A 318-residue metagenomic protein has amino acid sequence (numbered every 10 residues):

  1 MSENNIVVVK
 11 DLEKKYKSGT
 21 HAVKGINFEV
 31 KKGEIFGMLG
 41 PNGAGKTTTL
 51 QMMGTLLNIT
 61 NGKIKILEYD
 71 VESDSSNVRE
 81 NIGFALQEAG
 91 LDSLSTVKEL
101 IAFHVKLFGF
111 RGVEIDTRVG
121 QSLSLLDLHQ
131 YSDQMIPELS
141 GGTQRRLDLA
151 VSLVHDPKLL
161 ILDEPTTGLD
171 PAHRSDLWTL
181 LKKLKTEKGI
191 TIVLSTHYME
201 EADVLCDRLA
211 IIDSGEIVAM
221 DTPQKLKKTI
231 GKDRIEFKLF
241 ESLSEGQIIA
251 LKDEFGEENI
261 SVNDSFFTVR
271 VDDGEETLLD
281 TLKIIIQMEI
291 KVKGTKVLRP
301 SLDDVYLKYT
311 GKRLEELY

Functional and structural regions predicted by a protein language model:
S2-V9, E13-G25, K32, S75: A short, flexible loop at the N-terminus of ABC-type nucleotide-binding domains that lies
G62-S73, V78: Conserved ABC transporter NBD signature motif
A102, K106, V113-Y131: Conserved ABC ATPase "signature" region
M135-L139: Conserved ABC ATPase signature
D156: Conserved catalytic motifs of ABC-family nucleotide-binding domains
L160-D163: Catalytic Walker B motif of ABC-type/P-loop ATPase nucleotide-binding domains
T179-D272: ABC transporter nucleotide-binding domain
